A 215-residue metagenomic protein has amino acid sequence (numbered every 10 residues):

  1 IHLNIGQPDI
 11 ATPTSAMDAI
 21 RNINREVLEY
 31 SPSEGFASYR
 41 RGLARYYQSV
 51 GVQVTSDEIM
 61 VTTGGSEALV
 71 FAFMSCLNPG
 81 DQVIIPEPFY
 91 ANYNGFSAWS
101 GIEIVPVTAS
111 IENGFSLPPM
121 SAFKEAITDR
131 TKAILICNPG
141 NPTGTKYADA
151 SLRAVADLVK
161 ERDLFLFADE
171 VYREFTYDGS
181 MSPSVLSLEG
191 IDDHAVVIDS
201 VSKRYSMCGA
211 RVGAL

Functional and structural regions predicted by a protein language model:
I1-G64, F71: N-terminal small-domain helix-loop-helix segment of the aminotransferase-like
V54-I59, P79-Q82, R130, D192-A195: Short acidic capping loops at alpha-helix termini that bridge into adjacent secondary structure
S75-S97: Conserved PLP-anchoring active-site segment centered on the Schiff-base-forming lysine
D81, I102, E161-F165, I191-D193: A short helix->loop->beta-strand "cap" motif at the edges of active sites that frequently abuts
W99-V105: A short helix-loop-beta submotif of the ANL/AMP-binding
S110-D178: Active-site phosphate-binding strand-loop segment of PLP-dependent enzymes
L188-L215: Active-site PLP attachment segment
